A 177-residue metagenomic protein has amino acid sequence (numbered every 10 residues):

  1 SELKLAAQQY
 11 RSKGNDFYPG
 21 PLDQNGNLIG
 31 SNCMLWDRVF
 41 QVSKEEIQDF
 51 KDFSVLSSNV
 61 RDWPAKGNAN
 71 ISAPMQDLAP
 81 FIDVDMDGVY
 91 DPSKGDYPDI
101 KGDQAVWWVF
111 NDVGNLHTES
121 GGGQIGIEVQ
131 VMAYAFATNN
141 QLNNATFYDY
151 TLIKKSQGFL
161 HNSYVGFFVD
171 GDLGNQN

Functional and structural regions predicted by a protein language model:
S1-N177: A long-range scaffold signal marking pre-active-site subdomains of enzyme folds
